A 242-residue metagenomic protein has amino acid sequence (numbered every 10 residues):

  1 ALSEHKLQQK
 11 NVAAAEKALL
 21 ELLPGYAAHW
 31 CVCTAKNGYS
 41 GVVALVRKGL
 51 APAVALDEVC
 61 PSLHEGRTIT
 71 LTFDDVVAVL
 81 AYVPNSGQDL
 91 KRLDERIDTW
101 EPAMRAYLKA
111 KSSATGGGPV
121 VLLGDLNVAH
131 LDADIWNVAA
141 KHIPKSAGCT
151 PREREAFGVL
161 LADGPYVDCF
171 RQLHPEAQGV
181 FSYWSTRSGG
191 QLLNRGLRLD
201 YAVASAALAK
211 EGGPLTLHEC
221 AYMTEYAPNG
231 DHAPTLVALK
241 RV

Functional and structural regions predicted by a protein language model:
A1, H29, V79-A81, V121 (+1 more regions): Hydrophobic/aromatic beta-strand patches that form the interior of the parallel beta-sheet core in alpha/beta enzyme
S3, Q8, Q172, S205: Conserved residues at the C-terminal ends of beta-strands
E4, D125, H232: Active-site glycine-centered loops adjacent to acidic/histidine catalytic or metal-binding residues that shape
H5-Q88: Structured beta-strand-rich core segments of catalytic domains in phosphoester-bond hydrolases
L19-A27, P102-A202: Metal-dependent phosphoesterases centered on the DNase I-like endonuclease/exonuclease/phosphatase
K36-V54, S188-G212, L239-K240: Conserved beta strand-loop-helix elements of the APE1-like EEP
E58-P61, V83-R105, K141-K145: Surface-exposed cleft-lining segments at the edges of enzyme active sites
E219-V242: Surface polyanion/phosphate-binding segment centered on an Asp-His-Pro turn
